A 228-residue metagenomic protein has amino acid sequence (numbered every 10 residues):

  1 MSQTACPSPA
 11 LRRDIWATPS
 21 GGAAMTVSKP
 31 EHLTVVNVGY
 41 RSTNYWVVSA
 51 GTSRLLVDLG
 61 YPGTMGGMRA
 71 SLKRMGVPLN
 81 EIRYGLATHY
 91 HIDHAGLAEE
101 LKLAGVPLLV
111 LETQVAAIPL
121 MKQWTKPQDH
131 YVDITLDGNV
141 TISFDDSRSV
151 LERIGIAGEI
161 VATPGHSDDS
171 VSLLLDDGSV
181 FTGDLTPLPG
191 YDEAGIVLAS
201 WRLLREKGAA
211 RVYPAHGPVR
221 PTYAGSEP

Functional and structural regions predicted by a protein language model:
S2, C6-S8, R12-R13: Low-acidity, Ser/Thr- and Arg-rich intrinsically disordered low-complexity segments
T26-M75, S172-D184: Conserved beta-strand hairpin/beta-sheet module of binuclear metal-dependent hydrolase folds, prominently
S28, A70, Q114-V161, A199-A209: Metallo-beta-lactamase
R54-G85, Q128-T141: Pre-active-site segment of Zn-dependent metallo-hydrolases
L55-V57, L86, L108, S179-F181 (+1 more regions): Residue-level marker for buried hydrophobic side chains located in beta-strands that build the well-ordered beta-sheet
P62-G63, I156-E227: Metallo-beta-lactamase
M65-V110, R211: Active-site metal-binding motif and surrounding structural segment of the metallo-beta-lactamase
